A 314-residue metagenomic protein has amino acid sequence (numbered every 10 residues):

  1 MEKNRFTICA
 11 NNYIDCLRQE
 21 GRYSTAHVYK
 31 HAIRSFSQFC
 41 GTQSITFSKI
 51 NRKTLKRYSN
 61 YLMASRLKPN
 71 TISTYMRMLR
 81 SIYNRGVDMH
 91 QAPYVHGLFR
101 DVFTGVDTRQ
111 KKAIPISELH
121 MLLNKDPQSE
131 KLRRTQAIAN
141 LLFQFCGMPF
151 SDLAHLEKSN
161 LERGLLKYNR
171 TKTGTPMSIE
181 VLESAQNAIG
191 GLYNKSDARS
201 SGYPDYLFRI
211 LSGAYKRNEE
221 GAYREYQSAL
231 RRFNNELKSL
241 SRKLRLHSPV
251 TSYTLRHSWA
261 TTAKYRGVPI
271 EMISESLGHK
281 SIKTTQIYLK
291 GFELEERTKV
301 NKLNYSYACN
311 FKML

Functional and structural regions predicted by a protein language model:
N11-S24, I33-Q110, K125: N-terminal core-binding DNA-recognition domain of tyrosine recombinases/integrases
L98, V102-F150: Basic, Lys/Arg- and aromatic-enriched nucleic-acid-binding interface segment
A113, R170-G174, A214, L277-K302: Catalytic-site neighborhood detector that most strongly recognizes the C-terminal catalytic loop/helix of tyrosine
H155-G191: Conserved tyrosine-mediated DNA breakage-rejoining catalytic core shared by Y-recombinases
S159-L165, L246-S248, V268-L289, K312-L314: Short, polar N-cap/turn motifs at the start of nucleic acid-interacting alpha helices
E180, L192, K290-L314: DNA/chromatin major-groove-contacting recognition/catalytic segments
S196-R199, I210-K216, N304-L314: C-terminal secondary-structure termini that scaffold catalytic or DNA-interacting sites
E225, N234-E275: Short, basic (Lys/Arg/His-rich) helix/loop patches that form interaction surfaces in the mid-to-C-terminal regions
